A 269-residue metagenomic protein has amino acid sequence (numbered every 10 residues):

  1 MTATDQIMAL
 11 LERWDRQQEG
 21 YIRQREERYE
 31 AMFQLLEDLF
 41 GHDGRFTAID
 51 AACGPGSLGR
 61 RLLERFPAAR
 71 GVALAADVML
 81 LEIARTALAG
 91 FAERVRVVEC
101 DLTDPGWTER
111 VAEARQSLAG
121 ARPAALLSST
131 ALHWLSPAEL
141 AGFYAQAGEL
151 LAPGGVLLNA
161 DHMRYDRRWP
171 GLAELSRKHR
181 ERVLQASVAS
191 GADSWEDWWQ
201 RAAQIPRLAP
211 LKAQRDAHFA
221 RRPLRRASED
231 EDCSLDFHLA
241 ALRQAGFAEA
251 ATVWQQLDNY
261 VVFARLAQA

Functional and structural regions predicted by a protein language model:
M1-R16: N-terminal, positively charged/glycine-rich alpha-helical extensions of SAM-dependent methyltransferases
E26-G44: Conserved alpha-helix/loop element of class I SAM-dependent methyltransferases that forms part of the SAM/SAH-binding
G44-G54: Conserved class I S-adenosyl-L-methionine
S57-W107: Class I SAM-dependent methyltransferase SAM/SAH-binding core
L127: A conserved beta-strand element that flanks and buttresses the S-adenosyl-L-methionine
A141-P153: A short glycine-rich, Lys/Arg-flanked "PGG" loop and its adjoining helix->strand segment in the class I
L158-S187: Conserved class I S-adenosyl-L-methionine
A245-A269: Core SAM-dependent methyltransferase catalytic element
